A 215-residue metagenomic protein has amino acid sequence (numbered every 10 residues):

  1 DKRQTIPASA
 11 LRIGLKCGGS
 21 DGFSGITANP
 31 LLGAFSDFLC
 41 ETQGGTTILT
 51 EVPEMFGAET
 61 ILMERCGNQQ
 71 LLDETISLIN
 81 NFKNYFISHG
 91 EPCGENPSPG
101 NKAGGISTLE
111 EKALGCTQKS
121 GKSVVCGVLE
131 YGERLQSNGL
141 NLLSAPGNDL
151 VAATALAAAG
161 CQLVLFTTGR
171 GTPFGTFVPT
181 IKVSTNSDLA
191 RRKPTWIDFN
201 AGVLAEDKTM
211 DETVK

Functional and structural regions predicted by a protein language model:
D1-R3: Active-site cavity-forming subdomains of large catalytic enzyme subunits
A10, L15, D21-K215: Anaerobic metallocofactor- and corrinoid-dependent redox/one-carbon enzyme cores, especially those from methanogenesis
